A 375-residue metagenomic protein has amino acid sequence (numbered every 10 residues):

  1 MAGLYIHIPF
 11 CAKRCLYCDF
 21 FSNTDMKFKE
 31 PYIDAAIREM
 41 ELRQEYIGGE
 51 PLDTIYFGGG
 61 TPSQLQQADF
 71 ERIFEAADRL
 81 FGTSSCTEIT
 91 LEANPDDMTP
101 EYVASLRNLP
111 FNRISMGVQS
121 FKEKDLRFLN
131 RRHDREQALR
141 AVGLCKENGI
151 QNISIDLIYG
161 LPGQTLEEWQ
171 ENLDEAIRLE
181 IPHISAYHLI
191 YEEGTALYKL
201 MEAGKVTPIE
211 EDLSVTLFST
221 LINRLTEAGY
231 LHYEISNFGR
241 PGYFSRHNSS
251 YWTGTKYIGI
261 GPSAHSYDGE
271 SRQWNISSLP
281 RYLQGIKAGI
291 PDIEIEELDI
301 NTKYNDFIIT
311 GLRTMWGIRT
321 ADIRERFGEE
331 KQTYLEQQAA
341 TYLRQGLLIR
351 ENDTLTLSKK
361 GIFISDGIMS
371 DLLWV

Functional and structural regions predicted by a protein language model:
M1, S22-E45, E50-E329: C-terminal scaffold of the Radical SAM
M1-I8: Immediate flanking context of iron-sulfur cluster ligation sites
P9-F20: Local cysteine-cluster metal-coordination motifs and their immediate loop/turn environment, predominantly Fe-S cluster
E329-T341: Short amphipathic alpha-helical interaction segments
L343-D353: A short, conserved structural fragment
T354-S358: Minor-groove-contacting beta-hairpin "wing" of winged helix-turn-helix DNA-binding domains
K360-V375: Short, amphipathic alpha-helical interaction segments positioned at domain boundaries
